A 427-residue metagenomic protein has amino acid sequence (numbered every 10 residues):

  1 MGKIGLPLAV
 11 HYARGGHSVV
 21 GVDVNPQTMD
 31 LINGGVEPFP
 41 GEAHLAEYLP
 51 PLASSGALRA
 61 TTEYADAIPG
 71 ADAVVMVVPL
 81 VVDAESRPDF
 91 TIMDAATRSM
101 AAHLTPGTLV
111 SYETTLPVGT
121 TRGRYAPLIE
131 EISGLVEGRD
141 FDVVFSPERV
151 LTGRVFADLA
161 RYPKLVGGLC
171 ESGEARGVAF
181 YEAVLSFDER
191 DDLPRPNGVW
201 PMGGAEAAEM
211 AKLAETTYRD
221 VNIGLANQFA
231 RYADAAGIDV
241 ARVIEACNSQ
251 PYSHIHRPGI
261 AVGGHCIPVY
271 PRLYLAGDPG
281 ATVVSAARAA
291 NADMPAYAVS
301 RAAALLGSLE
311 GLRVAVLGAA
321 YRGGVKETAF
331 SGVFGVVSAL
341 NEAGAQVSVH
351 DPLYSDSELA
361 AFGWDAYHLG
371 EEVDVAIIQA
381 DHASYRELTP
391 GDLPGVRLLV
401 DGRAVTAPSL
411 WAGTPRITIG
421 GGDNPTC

Functional and structural regions predicted by a protein language model:
M1-C427: Structural/interface elements that position substrates and couple domains in central-metabolism enzymes
